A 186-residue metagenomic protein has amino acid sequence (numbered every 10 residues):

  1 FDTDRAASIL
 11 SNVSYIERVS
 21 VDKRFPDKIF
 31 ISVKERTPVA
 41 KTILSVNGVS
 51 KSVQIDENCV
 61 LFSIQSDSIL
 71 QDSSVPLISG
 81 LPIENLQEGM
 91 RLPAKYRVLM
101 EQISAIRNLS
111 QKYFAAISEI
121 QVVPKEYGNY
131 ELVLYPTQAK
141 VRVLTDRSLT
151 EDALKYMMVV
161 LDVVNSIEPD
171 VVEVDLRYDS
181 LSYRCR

Functional and structural regions predicted by a protein language model:
F1-N12, R18-R186: Charged, solvent-exposed interaction patches on well-folded alpha/beta domains that mediate macromolecular contacts
